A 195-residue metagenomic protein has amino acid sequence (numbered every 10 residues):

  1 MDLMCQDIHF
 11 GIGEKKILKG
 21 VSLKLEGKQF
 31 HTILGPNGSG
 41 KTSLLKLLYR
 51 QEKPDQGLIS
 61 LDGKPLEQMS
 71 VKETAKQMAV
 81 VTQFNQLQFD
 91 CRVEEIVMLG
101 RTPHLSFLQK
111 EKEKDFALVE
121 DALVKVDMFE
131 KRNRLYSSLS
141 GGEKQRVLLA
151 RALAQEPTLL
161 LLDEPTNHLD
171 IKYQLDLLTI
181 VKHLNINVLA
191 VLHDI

Functional and structural regions predicted by a protein language model:
L3-C5, L18-G20: Conserved structural motif at the start of ABC-family nucleotide-binding domains
L34-P36: The feature captures the beta-strand-to-loop junction immediately N-terminal to the Walker
Y49: Helix-to-loop junction immediately C-terminal to a conserved catalytic motif
G57-P65, T74, R134: Conserved ABC transporter NBD signature motif
M98, E113-K131: Conserved ABC ATPase "signature" region
L135-L139, E143: Conserved ABC ATPase signature
L160-E164, L169: Catalytic Walker B motif of ABC-type/P-loop ATPase nucleotide-binding domains
